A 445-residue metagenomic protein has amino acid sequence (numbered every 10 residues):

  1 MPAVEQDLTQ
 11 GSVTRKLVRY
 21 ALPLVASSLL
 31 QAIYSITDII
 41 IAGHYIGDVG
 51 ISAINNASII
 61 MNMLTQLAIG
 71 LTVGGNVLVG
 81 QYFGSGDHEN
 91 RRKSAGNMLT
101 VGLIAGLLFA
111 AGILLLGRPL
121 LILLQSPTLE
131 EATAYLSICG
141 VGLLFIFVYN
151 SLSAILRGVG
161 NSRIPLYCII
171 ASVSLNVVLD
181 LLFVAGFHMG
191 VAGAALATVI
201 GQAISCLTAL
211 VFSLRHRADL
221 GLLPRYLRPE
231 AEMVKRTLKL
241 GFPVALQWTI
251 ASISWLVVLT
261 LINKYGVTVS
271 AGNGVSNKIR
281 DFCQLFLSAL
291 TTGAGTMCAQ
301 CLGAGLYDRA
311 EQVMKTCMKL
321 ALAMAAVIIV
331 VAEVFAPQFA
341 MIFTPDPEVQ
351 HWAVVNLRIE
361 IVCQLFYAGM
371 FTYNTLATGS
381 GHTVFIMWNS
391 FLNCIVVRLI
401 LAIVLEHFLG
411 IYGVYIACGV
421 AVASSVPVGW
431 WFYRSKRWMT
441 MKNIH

Functional and structural regions predicted by a protein language model:
M1-A21, V79-G142, G186-F242, C298-C363 (+1 more regions): Short alpha-helical transmembrane segments in multi-pass integral membrane proteins
L8-Y45, I59-G74, L78, L103-A110 (+4 more regions): N-terminal transmembrane alpha-helices
R19-D38, I138, S172, G201-S205 (+3 more regions): Transmembrane helical elements of multi-pass membrane transporters/channels
I33-S52, L121-S126, L182-M189, T249-K278 (+4 more regions): Helix-terminus/linker motif at the lipid-water interface of multi-pass membrane proteins
A42-N62, L129-A134, V191-A192, M233-L240 (+4 more regions): Interfacial/gating helices of multi-pass transporter permease domains
I51-A111, I146-P165, L259, G272-A336 (+1 more regions): Small-residue-rich hydrophobic transmembrane alpha-helices
M63-Q66, N176-D180, C206-L210, F282-L285 (+3 more regions): Hydrophobic transmembrane alpha-helices of multi-pass small-molecule transporters
T72, I138-R157, P165-V173, A194-A209 (+4 more regions): Short runs within selected transmembrane alpha-helices of multi-pass transporters and secretion channels
